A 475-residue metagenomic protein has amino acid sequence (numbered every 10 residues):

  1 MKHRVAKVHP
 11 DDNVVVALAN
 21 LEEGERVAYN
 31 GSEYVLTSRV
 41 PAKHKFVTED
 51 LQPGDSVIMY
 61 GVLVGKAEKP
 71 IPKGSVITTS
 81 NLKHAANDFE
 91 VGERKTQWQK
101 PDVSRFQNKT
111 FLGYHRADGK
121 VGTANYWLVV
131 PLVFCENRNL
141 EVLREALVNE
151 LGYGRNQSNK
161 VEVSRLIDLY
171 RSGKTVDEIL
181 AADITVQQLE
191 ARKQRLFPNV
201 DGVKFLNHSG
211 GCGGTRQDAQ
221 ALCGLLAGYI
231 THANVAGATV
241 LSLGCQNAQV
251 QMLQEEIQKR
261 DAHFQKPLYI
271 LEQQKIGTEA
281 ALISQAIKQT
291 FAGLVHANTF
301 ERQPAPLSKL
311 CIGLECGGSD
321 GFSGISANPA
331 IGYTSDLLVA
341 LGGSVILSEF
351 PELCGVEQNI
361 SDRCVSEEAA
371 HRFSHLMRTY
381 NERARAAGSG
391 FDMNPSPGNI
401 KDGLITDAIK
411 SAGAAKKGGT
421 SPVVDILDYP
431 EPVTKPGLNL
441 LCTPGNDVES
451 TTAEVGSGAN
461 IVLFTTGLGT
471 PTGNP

Functional and structural regions predicted by a protein language model:
M1-I461, T465-P475: Metallocofactor- and cofactor-centric catalytic cores in central/energy metabolism, strongly enriched
